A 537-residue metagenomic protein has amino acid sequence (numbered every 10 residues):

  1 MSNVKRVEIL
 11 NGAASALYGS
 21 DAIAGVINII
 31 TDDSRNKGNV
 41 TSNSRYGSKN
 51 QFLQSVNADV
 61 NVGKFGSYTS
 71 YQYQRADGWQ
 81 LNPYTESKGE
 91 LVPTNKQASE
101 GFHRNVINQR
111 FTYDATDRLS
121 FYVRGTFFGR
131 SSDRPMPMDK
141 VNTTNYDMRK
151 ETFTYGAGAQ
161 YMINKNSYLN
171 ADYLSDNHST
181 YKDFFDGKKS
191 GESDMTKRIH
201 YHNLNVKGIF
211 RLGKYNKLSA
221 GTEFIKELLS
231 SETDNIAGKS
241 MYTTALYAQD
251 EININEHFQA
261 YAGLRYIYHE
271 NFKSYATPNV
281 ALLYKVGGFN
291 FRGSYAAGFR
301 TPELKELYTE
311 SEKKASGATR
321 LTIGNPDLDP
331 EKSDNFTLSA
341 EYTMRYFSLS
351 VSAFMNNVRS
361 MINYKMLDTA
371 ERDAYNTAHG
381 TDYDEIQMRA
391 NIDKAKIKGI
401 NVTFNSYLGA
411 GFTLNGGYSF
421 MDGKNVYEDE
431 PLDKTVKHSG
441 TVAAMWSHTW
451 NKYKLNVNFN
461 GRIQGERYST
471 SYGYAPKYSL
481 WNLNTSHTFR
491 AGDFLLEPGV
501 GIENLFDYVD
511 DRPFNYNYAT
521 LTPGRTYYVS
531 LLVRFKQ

Functional and structural regions predicted by a protein language model:
M1, I9, L17, D21-S44 (+1 more regions): N-terminal periplasmic accessory domains that precede and gate Gram-negative outer-membrane beta-barrel machines
A16, R35-K37, R45, V60-D147: Periplasmic-side early beta-strands and strand-to-turn transitions of outer-membrane beta-barrels
D59, Y113-D114, A296, T413-N415 (+2 more regions): Conserved C-terminal beta-signal and adjacent last beta-strands/turns of outer-membrane beta-barrel proteins
K64-S67, R118-F121, S131, K165-L169 (+8 more regions): Repeated loop/turn-to-beta-strand initiation elements of outer-membrane beta-barrel proteins
Y68, T112-R130, M148-K285, S350-F354: Face-selective signature of the C-terminal outer-membrane beta-barrel domain
G129-S131, S179, T233-I236, E270-Y275 (+5 more regions): Surface-exposed extracellular loop regions of Gram-negative outer-membrane beta-barrel proteins, predominantly
M195-K197, Y201-K207, K239, A245-Y247 (+4 more regions): Outer membrane beta-barrel strand-and-loop segments of large Gram-negative receptors, especially TonB-dependent
K214, N253-A260, M355-N357, H379-R467 (+2 more regions): Gram-negative outer-membrane beta-barrel transporters
